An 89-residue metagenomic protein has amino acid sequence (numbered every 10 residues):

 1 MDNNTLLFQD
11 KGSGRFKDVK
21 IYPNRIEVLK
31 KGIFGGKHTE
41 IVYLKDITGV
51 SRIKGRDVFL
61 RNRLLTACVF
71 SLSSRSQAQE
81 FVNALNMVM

Functional and structural regions predicted by a protein language model:
D2-G14, E27-K30, F34-M89: Acidic, Ser/Thr- and proline-rich intrinsically disordered linker/docking segments of eukaryotic scaffolds
K17-P23: Broad, structure-driven detector of short, well-ordered beta-strand segments within folded domains
